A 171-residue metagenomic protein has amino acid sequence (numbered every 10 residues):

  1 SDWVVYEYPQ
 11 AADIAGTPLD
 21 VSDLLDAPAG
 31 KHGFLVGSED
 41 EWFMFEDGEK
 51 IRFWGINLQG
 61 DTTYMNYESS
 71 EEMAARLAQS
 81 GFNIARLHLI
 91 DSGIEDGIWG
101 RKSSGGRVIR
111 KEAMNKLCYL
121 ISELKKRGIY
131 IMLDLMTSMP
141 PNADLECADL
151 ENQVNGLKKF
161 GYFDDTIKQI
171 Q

Functional and structural regions predicted by a protein language model:
S1-K31: Non-catalytic propeptide/linker segments at domain boundaries
H32-E46, K50-Q171: Active-site mouth of glycoside hydrolases
